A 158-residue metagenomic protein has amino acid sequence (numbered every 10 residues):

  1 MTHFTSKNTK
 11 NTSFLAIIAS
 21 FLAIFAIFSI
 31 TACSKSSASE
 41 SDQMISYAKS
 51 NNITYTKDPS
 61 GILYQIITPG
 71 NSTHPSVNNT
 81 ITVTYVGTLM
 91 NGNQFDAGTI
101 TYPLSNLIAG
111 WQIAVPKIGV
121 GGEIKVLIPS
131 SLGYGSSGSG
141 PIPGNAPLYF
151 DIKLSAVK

Functional and structural regions predicted by a protein language model:
T2-I18, S29-K158: Cross-family detector of peptidyl-prolyl cis-trans isomerase
A23-S29: Hydrophobic alpha-helical membrane-insertion segments, chiefly the h-region of N-terminal signal peptides
